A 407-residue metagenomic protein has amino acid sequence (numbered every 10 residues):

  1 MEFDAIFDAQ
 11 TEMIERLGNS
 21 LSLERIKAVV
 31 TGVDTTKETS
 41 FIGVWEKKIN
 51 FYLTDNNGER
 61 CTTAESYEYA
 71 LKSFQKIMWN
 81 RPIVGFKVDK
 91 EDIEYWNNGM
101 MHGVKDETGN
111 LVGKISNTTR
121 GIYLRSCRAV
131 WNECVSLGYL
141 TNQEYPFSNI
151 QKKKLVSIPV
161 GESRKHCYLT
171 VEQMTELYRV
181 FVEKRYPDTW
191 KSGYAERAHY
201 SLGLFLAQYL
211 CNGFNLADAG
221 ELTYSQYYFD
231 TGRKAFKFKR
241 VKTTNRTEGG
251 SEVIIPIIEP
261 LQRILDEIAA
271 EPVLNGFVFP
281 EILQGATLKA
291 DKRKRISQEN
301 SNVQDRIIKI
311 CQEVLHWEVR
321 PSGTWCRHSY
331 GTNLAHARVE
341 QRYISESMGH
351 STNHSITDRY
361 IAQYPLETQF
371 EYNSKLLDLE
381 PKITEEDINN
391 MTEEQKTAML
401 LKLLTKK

Functional and structural regions predicted by a protein language model:
S20-V112: Basic/aromatic-enriched alpha-helical hairpins
S73, D106-Q151: N-terminal DNA-binding recognition helix of tyrosine site-specific recombinases/integrases
G121, P146-L216, G220: Basic, Lys/Arg- and aromatic-enriched nucleic-acid-binding interface segment
M174, I258-E318: Active-site/catalytic core of tyrosine-dependent DNA strand-transfer enzymes
R185-Y194, L274, Q304-E346, H350: Short, basic (Lys/Arg/His-rich) helix/loop patches that form interaction surfaces in the mid-to-C-terminal regions
E221-E267: Conserved tyrosine-mediated DNA breakage-rejoining catalytic core shared by Y-recombinases
Q226-A235, E318, V339-I361: Short, polar N-cap/turn motifs at the start of nucleic acid-interacting alpha helices
R240-T244, M348-L376, I388: Catalytic-site neighborhood detector that most strongly recognizes the C-terminal catalytic loop/helix of tyrosine
